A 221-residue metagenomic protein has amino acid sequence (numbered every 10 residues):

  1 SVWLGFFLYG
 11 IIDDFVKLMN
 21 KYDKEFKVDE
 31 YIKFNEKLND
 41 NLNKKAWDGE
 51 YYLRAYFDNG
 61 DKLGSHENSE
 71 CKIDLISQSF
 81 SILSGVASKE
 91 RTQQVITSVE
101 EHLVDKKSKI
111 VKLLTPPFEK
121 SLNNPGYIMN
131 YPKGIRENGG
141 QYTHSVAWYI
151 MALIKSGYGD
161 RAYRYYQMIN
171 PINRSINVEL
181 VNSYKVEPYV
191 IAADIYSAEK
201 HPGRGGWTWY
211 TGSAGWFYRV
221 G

Functional and structural regions predicted by a protein language model:
S1-V220: Acidic, mature catalytic/reactive cores of soluble proteins
